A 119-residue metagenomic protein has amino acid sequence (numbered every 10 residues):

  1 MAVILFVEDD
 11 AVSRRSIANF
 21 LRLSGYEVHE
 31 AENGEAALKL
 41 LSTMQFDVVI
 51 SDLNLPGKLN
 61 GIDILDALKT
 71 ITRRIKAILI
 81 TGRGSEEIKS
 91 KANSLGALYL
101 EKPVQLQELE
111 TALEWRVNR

Functional and structural regions predicted by a protein language model:
E8: Conserved acidic carboxylate
A11-H29: Two-component/phosphorelay signaling modules centered on CheY-like receiver
A18, E87, V104-E114: C-terminal output helix
N33, L59-D63: Acidic catalytic/metal-coordinating carboxylates
D52-L53: Active-site residues of response regulator receiver
I62-R74: Short amphipathic alpha-helix used as the core "switch/output" element in two-component signaling
D63, R83-E101, T111: Alpha4 helix (beta4-alpha4-beta5 surface) of REC/receiver domains from two-component response regulators
